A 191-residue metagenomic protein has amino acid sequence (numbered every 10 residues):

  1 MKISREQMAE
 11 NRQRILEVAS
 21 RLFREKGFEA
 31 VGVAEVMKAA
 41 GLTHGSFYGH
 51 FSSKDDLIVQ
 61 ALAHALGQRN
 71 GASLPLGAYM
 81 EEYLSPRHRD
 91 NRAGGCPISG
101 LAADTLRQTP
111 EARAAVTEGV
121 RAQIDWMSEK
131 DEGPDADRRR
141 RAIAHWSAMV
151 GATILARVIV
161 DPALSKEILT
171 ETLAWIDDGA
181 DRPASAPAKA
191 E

Functional and structural regions predicted by a protein language model:
S4, F23, G32-V33, H44 (+4 more regions): Amphipathic alpha-helical segments enriched in hydrophobic/aromatic and basic residues that form the DNA-contacting
M8, R12, L16, L62 (+1 more regions): Amphipathic, non-transmembrane alpha-helical scaffold segments
E10, R14, V18-D56: Helix-turn-helix
G67-P97: Hydrophobic alpha-helical connector segments
Y83, I98-A102, H145-M149: Short alpha-helical scaffolding segments that buttress acidic/His motifs in well-ordered protein cores
R89-T117: Amphipathic alpha-helical segments used for helix-helix packing
T109-E118, K130-E191: Hydrophobic/aromatic-rich alpha-helical bundle segments in the mid-to-C-terminal region
